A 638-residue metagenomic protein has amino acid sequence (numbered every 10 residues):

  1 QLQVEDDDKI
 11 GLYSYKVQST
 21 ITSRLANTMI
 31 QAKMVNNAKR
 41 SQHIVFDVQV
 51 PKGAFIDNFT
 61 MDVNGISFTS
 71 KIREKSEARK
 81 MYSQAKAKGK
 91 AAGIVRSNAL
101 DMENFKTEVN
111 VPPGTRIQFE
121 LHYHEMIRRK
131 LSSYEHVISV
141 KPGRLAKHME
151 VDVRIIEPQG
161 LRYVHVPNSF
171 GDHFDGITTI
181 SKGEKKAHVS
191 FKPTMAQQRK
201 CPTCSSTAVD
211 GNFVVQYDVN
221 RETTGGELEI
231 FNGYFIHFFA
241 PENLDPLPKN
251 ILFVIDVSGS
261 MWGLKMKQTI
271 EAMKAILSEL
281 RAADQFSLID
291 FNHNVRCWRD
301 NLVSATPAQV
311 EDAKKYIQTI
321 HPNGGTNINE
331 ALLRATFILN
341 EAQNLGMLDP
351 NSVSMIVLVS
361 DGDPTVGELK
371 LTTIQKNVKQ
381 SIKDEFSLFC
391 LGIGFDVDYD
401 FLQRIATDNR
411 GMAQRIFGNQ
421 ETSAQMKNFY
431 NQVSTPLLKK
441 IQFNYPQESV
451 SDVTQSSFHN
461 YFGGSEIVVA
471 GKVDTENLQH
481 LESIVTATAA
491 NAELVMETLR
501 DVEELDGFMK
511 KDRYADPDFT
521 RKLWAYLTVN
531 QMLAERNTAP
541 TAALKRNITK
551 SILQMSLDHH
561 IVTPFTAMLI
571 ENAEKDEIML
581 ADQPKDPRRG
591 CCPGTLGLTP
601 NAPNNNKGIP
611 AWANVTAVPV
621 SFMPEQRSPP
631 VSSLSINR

Functional and structural regions predicted by a protein language model:
Q1-R24, N614: N-terminal, polar/Ser/Thr-rich
V17-N27, M34-N36, V109-R116, H459-F462: Short, solvent-exposed beta-strand/turn "edge" segments of beta-rich domains on protein surfaces
L25-T28, N37-I44, I56-N58: Exported/extracytosolic protein signature
A26-I30, V353, L481, T549: Short, solvent-exposed loop/turn segments enriched in Ser/Thr/Gly
K33-R40, V48-V50: Asparagine-centered strand-capping/turn motif at beta-strand->loop junctions
N58-D101, N110-V111, E120-V254, Q420 (+1 more regions): An acidic, Ser/Thr-enriched
N243-S304, N329-T336, L348-S360, P364 (+2 more regions): Von Willebrand factor
G362-D408, M412-I416, E421-N428: VWA/integrin I-like adhesion module and closely mimicked acidic/polar interface patches used
